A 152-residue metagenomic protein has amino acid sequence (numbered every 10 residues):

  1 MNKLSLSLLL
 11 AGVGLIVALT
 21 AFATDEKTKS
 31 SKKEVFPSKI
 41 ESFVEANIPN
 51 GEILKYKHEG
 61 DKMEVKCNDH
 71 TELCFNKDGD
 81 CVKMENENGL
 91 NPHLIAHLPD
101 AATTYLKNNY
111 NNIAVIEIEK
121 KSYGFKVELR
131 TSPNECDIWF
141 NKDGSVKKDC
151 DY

Functional and structural regions predicted by a protein language model:
M1-K29, V44: Bacterial Sec-dependent N-terminal signal peptides
V17-L19, K77-V82, A101: Short amphipathic alpha-helical segments, especially helix-boundary/capping motifs
A23-T28, D80-L90: Acidic/histidine-rich, surface-exposed loop or edge segments in extracytoplasmic proteins
T24-K33, C150-Y152: Glycine- and aromatic-enriched low-complexity segments, predominantly in secreted/extracellular proteins and matrices
K29-E52, P92-I116: Short, non-transmembrane alpha-helical segments in secretory-pathway proteins
E52-N68, A114-T131: A cross-family detector of function-defining hotspots
E64-E87, T131, E135-Y152: Amphipathic N-proximal alpha-helical interface segments
